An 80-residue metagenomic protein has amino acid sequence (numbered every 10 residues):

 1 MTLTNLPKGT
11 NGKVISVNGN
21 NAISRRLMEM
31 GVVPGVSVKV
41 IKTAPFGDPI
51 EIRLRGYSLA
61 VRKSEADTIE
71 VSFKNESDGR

Functional and structural regions predicted by a protein language model:
M1-L6: Ubiquitin-like/PB1-type beta-grasp interaction modules and other compact soluble beta-rich domains
T10-S24: Short, structured beta-strand/loop micro-motifs enriched in basic residues and often containing a Trp
I15, A44-R80: C-terminal structural segments of small proteins and small subunits
V17, M30, I41-T43: Residue-level recognition of beta-strand microenvironments
I23-R26, V36: Short alpha-helix capping/helix-loop boundary micro-motifs
